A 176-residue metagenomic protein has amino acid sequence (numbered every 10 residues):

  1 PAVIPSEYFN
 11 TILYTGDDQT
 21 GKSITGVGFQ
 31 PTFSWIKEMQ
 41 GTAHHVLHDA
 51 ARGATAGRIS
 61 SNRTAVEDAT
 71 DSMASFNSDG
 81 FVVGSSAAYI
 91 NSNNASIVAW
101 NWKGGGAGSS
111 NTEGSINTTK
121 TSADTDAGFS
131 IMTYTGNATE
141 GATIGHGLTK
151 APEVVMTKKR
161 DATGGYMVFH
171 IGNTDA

Functional and structural regions predicted by a protein language model:
P1-A176: Surface-exposed molecular-recognition determinants
